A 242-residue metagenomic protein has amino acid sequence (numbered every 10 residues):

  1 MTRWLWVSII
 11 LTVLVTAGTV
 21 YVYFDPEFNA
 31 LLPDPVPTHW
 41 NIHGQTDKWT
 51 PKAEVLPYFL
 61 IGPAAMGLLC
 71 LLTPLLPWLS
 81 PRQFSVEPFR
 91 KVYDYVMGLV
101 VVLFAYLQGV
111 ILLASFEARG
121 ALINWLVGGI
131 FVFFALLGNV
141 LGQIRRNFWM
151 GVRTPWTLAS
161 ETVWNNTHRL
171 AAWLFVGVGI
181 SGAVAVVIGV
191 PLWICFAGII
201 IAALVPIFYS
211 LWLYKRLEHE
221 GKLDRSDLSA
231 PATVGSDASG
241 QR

Functional and structural regions predicted by a protein language model:
W4-L11, Y58-P63, L69-L71, Y93-L103 (+1 more regions): Select subsegments of transmembrane alpha-helices in polytopic membrane proteins, especially boundary-proximal
S8-Y23, P63-L75, A105-Q108, F133-A135 (+2 more regions): Hydrophobic core of alpha-helical transmembrane segments in multi-pass integral membrane proteins
V22-P57, M150-A159: Active-site and channel-lining beta-strand-loop segments that bind or position nucleotide-derived/phosphorylated
F28, M66-S80, L136-V152, S210-E220: Membrane-water interface of transmembrane alpha-helices
W40, G44, S80-S85, N147-T162 (+1 more regions): Cytosolic, membrane-interface loops and tails of multi-pass inner-membrane proteins
K48-G67, G120-L137: Alpha-helical transmembrane segments
L71-L122: Ordered, amphipathic secondary-structure segments that act as subunit-interaction surfaces in large macromolecular
A105-A121, G177-I194: Alpha-helical transmembrane segments and their membrane-interface junctions in multi-pass membrane proteins
